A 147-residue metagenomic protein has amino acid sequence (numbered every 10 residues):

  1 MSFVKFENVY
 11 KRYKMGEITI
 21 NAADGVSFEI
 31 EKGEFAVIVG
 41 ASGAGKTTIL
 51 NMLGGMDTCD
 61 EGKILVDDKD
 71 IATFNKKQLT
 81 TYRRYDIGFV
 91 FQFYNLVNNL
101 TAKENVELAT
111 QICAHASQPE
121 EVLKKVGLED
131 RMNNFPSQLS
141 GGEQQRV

Functional and structural regions predicted by a protein language model:
S2-V147: ABC family nucleotide-binding domain
